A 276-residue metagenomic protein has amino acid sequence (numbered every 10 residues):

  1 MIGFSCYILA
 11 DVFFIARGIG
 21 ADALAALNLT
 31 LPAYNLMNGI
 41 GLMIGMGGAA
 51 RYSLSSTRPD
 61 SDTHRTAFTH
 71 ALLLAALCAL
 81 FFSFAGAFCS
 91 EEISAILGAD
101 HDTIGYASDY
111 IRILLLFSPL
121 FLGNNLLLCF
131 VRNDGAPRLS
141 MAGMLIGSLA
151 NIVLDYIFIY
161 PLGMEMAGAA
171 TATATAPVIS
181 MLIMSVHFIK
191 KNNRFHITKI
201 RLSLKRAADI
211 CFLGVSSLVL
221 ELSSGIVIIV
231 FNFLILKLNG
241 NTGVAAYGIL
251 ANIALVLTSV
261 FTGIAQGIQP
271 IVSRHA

Functional and structural regions predicted by a protein language model:
M1, N28-L31, A75, I111-L114 (+5 more regions): Residue-level recognition of transmembrane alpha-helices in multi-pass small-molecule transporters/permeases
M1, N35, A75, L114 (+7 more regions): Residue-level signature of transmembrane alpha-helical cores of multipass secondary-active transporters and flippases
C6-A25, S94-H101, I157-M164, G225-V256 (+1 more regions): Helix-terminus/linker motif at the lipid-water interface of multi-pass membrane proteins
L24-F84, F121-S140, Y247-A276: Small-residue-rich hydrophobic transmembrane alpha-helices
L36-G39, N151-D155, S180-S185, L255-S259: Hydrophobic transmembrane alpha-helices of multi-pass small-molecule transporters
F81-R112: Short membrane-interface helical motifs at transmembrane helix boundaries in multi-pass membrane transporters
S148-L182: Membrane-interface helix-loop junctions in multi-pass transport and translocation proteins
T173, M184-S224: Interhelical loop/hinge segments that connect adjacent transmembrane helices in multipass membrane
